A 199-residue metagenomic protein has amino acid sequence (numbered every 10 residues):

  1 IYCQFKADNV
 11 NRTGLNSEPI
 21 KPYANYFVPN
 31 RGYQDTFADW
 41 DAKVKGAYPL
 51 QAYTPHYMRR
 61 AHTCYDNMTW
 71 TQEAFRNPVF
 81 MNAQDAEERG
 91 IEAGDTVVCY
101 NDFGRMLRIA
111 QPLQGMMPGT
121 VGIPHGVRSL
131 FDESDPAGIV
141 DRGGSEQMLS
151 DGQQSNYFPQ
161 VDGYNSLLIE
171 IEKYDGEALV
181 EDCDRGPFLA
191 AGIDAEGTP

Functional and structural regions predicted by a protein language model:
I1-T69: Long, low-complexity segments enriched in small/aliphatic residues
T63-Y65, T69-F80, Q84-P199: Long, contiguous, secondary-structure-rich segments that constitute the structural scaffold of globular domains
